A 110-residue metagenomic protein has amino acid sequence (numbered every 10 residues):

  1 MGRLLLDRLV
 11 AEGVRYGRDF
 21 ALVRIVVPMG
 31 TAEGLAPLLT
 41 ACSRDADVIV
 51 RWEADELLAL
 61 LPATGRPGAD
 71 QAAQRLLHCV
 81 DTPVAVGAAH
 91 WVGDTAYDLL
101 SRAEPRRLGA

Functional and structural regions predicted by a protein language model:
M1-R18, P28, E33-A41, A103: Short regulatory alpha-helical coupling segments that immediately precede and/or link into cyclic nucleotide signaling
V10-E12, D45-V48, L77-P83, A88: Short catalytic/binding micro-motifs of nucleotide second-messenger systems
R18-F20, D47: PAS-family sensory domain
A21, R51-P62, D81-R107: A short glycine-enriched loop-to-beta-strand structural element that forms part of the catalytic core of nucleotide
V23-I25, A41-S43, A73-D81, A103: Alpha-helix C-terminal capping segments
G30-L35, A59-R75: Short helix/loop segment flanking the catalytic signature motif in cyclic-nucleotide metabolism enzymes
